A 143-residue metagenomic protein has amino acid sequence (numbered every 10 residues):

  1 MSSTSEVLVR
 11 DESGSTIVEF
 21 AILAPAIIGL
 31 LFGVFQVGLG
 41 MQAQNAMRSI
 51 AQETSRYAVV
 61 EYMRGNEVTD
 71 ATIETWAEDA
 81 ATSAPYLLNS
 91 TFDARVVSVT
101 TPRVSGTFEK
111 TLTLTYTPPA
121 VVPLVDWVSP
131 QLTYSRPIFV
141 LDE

Functional and structural regions predicted by a protein language model:
S2-E78: Alpha-helical assembly-interface signal, strongest on the long, hydrophobic N-terminal helix that forms
E53-E143: Short, conserved structural patches
